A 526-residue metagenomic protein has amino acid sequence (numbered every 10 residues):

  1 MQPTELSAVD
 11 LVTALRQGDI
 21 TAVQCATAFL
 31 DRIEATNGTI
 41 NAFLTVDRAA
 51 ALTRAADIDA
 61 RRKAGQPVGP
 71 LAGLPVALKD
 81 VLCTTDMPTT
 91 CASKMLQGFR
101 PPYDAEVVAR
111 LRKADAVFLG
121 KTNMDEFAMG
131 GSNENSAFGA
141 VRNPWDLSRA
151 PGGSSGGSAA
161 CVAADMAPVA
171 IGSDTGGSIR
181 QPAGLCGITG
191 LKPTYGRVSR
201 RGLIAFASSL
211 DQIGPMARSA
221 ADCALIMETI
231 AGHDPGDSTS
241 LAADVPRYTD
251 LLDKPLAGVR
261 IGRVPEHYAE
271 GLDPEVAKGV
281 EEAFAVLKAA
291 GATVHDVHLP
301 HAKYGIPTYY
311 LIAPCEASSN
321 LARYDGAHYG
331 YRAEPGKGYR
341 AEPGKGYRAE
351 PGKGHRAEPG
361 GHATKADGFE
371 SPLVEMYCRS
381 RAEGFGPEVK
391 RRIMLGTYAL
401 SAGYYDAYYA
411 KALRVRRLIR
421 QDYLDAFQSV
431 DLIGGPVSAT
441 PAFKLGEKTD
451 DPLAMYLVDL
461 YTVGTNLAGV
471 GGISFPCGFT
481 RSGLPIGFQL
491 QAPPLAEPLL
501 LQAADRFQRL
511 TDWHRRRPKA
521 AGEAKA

Functional and structural regions predicted by a protein language model:
M1-L52, K63, A289-G291, R516-A526: An N-terminal boundary/leader segment
V12-R16, P255-L256, H301-G305, D325-L467 (+1 more regions): Serine-dependent amide/ester hydrolase catalytic core
F29, A51, D104, C223 (+5 more regions): Residue-level signal for inorganic ion chemistry
A35, A164-V169, S173-E270, E281-A290 (+5 more regions): Structural helix-boundary/capping segments
A49-A56, D115-A116: Long amphipathic alpha-helix in the N-terminal Rossmann-like dinucleotide-binding domain of NAD(P)-dependent
I58-P75, D222, L252-G262: Immediate post-signal peptide segment of exported/extracytoplasmic ligand-binding proteins
L71-I213, V264-E266, P314-C315, G435-L453: Short glycine/serine-rich loop/turn segments
L119, T293-H298: General small-molecule cofactor/ligand-binding pocket signal
